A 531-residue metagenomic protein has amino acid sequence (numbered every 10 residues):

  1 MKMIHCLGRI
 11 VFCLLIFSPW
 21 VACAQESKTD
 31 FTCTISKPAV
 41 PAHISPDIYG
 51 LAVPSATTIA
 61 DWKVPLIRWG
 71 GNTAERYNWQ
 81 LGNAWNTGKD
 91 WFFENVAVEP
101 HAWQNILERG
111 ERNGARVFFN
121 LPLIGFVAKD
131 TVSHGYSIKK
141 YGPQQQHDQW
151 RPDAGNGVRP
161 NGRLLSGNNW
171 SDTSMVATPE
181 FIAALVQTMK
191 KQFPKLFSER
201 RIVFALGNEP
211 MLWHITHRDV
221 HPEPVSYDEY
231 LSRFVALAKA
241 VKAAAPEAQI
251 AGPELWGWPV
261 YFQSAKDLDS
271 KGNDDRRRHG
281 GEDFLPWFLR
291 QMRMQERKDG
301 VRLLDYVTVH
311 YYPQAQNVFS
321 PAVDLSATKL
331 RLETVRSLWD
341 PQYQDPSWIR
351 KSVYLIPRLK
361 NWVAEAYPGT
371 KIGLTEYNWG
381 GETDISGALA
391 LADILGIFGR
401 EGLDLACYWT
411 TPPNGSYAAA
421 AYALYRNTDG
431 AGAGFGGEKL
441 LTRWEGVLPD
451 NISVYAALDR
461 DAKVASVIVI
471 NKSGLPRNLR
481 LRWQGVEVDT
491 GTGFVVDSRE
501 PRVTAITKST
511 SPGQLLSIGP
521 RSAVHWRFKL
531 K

Functional and structural regions predicted by a protein language model:
R9-P19: Bacterial N-terminal signal peptides
K28-S326: N-terminal catalytic cores of secreted or lumenal carbohydrate-active enzymes
M211-H217, E254-K271, V335-D345, L359-L389: Active-site clefts of carbohydrate-active enzymes
V235-K239, A243, D305, Y311-N378: Glycoside hydrolase catalytic-domain groove-lining segments
D384, L395-A465: Glycan-recognition and catalytic regions of carbohydrate-active enzymes
L448-E487, R521, R527: Carbohydrate-binding surface patches
Q484-R502: Solvent-exposed beta-hairpin/edge-strand motifs
T507-K531: C-terminal beta-strand-rich structural cap/linker in extracellular carbohydrate-active enzymes
